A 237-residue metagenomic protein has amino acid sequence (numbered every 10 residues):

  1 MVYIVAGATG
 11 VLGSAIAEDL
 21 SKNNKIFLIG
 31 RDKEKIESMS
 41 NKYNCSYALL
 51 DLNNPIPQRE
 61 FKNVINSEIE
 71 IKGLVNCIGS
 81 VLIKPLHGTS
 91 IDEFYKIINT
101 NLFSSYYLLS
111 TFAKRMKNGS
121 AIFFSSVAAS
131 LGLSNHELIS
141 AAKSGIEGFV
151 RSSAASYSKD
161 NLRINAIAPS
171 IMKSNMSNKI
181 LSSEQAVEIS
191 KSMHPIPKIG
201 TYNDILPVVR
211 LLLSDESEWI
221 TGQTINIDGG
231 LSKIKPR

Functional and structural regions predicted by a protein language model:
T9: Conserved glycine-rich cofactor-binding loop
P85-L86, E93-I98, S190: Substrate-binding pocket helix/loop in short-chain dehydrogenase/reductase
L109, A142, V150: Active-site helix of classical SDR
S126: Residue(s) in the substrate-gating loop at a strand-loop-helix junction that position the organic substrate next
L131, R210, T221-R237: Short C-terminal tail/terminal secondary-structure segment of NAD(P)H-dependent dehydrogenase/reductase domains
S158, R163, I220-G222: Short, small/polar-rich loop/turn modules that mediate ligand/substrate recognition or access, typified
A168-K179: Short, flexible catalytic-loop segment of classical short-chain dehydrogenase/reductase
